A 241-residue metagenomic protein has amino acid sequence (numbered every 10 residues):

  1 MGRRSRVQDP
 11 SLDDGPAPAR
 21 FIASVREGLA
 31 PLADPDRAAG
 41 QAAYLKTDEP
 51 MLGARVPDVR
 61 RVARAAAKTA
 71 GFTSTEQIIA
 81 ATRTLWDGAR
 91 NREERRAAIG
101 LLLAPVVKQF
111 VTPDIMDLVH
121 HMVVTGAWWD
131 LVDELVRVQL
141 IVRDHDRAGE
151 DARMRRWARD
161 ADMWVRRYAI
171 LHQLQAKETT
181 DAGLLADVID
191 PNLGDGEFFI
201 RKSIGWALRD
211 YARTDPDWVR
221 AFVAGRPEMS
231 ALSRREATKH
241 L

Functional and structural regions predicted by a protein language model:
M1-L241: Alpha-helical scaffold domains
